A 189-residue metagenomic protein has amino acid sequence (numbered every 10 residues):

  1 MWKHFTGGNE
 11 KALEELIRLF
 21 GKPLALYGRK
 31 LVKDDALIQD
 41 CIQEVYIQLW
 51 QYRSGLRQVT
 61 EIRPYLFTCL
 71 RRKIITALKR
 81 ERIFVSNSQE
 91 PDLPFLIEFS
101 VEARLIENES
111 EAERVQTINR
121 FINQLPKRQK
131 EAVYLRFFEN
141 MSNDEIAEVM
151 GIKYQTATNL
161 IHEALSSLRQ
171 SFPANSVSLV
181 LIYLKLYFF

Functional and structural regions predicted by a protein language model:
M1-P23, K30, L186-F189: N-terminal module of bacterial RNA polymerase sigma factors
T6, Y46-E61: Sigma70-family region 2
G7, V101-E131: Amphipathic alpha-helical segment used for protein-protein interaction
D40-I47, T60-R72: Structural recognition of an alpha-helix C-terminal capping motif at a helix-to-coil junction
S54-R57, T68-Q89: Arg/Lys-rich amphipathic alpha helix in sigma70-family domain 2
F84-S110: Internal acidic/polar
A132-R136: A short pre-motif secondary-structure segment
E148, L165-F189: C-terminal edge and immediately downstream basic/flexible tail or linker adjoining helix-turn-helix-like DNA-binding
